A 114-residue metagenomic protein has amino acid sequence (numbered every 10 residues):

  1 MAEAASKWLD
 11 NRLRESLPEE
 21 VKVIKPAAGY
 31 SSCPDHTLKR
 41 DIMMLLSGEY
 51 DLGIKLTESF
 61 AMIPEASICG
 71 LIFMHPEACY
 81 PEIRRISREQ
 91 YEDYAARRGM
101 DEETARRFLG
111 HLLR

Functional and structural regions predicted by a protein language model:
A2-I83, E89, M100, F108-G110: Small-residue-enriched alpha-helical segments and adjacent helix-cap loops that form tight helix-helix packing
L112-R114: C-terminal anchoring/interaction modules
